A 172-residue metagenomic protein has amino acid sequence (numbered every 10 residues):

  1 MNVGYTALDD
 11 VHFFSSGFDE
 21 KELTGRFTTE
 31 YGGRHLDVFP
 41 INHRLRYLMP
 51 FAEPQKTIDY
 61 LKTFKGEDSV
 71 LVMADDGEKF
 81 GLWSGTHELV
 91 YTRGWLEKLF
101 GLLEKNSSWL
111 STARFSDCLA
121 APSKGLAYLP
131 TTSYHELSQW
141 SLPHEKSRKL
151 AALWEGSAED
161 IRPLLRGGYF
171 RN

Functional and structural regions predicted by a protein language model:
M1, E53-K56, Y91-W95: Short, glycine/acidic-rich beta->alpha junctions
N2-R34: Acidic, His- and aromatic-enriched active-site or binding-groove loops in soluble protein domains that engage sugars
V11-H12, H43-L45: Short acidic/polar capping segments at secondary-structure boundaries
S15-S16, Y47-M49, G81-W83: Short helix/loop capping segments that flank catalytic or ligand/cofactor-binding pockets
L23-L36, P40-R44, K62-N172: Active-site and substrate-binding clefts of carbohydrate-active enzymes
R46-K65: A Trp-anchored, charged/polar loop motif used as the substrate-binding/catalytic surface of acyl/ester-handling
